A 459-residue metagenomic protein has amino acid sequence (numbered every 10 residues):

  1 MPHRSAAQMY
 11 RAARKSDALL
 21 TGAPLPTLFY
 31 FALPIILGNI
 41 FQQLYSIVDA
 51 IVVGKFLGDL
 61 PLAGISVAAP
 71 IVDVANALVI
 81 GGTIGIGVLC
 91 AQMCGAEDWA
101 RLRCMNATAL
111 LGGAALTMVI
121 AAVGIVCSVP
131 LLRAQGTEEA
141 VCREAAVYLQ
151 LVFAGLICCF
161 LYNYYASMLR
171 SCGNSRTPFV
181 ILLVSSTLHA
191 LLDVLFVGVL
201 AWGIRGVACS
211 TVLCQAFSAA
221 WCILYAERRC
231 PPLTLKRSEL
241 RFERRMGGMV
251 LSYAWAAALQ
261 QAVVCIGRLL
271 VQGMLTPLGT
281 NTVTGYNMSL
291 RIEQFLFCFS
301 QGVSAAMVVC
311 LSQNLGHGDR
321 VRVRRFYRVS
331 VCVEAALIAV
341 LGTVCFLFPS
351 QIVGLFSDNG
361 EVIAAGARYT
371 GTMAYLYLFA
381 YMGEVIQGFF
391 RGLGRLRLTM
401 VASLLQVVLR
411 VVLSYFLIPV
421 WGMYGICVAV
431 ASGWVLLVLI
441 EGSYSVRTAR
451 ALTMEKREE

Functional and structural regions predicted by a protein language model:
M1-A32, C90-G155, L191, V199-W255 (+2 more regions): Short alpha-helical transmembrane segments in multi-pass integral membrane proteins
L19-L57, P70-G85, L89, A114-A121 (+4 more regions): N-terminal transmembrane alpha-helices
F29, L33, Y45, G82 (+13 more regions): Residue-level signal for transmembrane alpha-helical positions in Major Facilitator Superfamily
Y30-D49, L151, Y162, S185 (+5 more regions): Transmembrane helical elements of multi-pass membrane transporters/channels
L44-A63, L132-E139, L195-W202, A262-R291 (+5 more regions): Helix-terminus/linker motif at the lipid-water interface of multi-pass membrane proteins
I47-A50, A122, P130, Y164-M168 (+7 more regions): Alpha-helical transmembrane segments of multipass membrane proteins
L62-A122, C159-P178, G285-P349, A380-G394 (+1 more regions): Small-residue-rich hydrophobic transmembrane alpha-helices
T83, L151-R170, P178-S186, V207-C222 (+4 more regions): Short runs within selected transmembrane alpha-helices of multi-pass transporters and secretion channels
